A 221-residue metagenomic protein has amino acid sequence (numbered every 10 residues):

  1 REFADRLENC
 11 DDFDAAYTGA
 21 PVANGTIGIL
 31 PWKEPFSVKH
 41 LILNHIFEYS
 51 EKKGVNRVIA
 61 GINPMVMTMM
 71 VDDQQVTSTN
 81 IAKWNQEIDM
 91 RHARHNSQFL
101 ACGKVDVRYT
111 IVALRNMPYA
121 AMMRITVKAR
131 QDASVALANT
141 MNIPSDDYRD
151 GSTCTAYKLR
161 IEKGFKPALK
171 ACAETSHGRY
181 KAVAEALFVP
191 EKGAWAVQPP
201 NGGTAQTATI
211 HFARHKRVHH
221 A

Functional and structural regions predicted by a protein language model:
R1-A221: Beta-sandwich/jelly-roll carbohydrate-recognition scaffolds of carbohydrate-active enzymes
